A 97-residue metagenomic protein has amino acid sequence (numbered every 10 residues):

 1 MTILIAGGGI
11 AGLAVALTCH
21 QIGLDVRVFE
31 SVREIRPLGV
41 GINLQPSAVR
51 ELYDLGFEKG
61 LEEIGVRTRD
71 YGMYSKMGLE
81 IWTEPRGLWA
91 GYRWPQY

Functional and structural regions predicted by a protein language model:
M1-A11: Beta1/beta-strand and adjacent pyrophosphate-binding region of the FAD-binding site in flavoprotein oxidoreductases
M1-I3, S47-Y97: Conserved N-terminal helical subregion
L4-A6, H20-V40: Glycine-rich FAD pyrophosphate-binding loop
A11, Q21, D25, L44 (+2 more regions): A structure-centric feature marking long, well-folded core domains of fungal metabolic enzymes and membrane transporters
A11, T18, M77-G78: Short glycine-enriched loops at secondary-structure junctions
V15, L38, T83: Short glycine-/acidic-enriched loop or helix-start segments at secondary-structure transitions that form or flank
R33-Y53: Conserved N-terminal glycine-rich FAD pyrophosphate-binding loop of Rossmann-like flavoproteins
